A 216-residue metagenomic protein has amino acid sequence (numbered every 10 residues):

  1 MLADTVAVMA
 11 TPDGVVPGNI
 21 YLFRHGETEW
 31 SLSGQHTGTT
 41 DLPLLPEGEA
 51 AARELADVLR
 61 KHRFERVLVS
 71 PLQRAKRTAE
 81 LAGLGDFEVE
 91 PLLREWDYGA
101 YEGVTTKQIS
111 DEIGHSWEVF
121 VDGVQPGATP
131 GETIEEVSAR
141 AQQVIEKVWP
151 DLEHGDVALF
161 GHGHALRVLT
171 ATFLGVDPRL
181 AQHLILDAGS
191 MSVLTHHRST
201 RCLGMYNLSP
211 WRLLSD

Functional and structural regions predicted by a protein language model:
M1-G18, Y98-Q108, P150-G155, A171-D216: Acidic, low-complexity terminal tails and accessory targeting/binding regions of phosphate-metabolizing enzymes
L2-A10, G14-V16, E54-W117: Phosphate-coordination/substrate-recognition cap region in phosphate-metabolizing enzymes
I20, K147, G155-G163: Generic beta-sheet signal
Y21, E88-E90, G204: General small-molecule cofactor/ligand-binding pocket signal
Y21-T78, Q125-Q142: Loop-to-helix element that buttresses phosphate recognition and phosphoryl-transfer chemistry
G34-Q35, A79-L81, W149, T170-F173: Short amphipathic alpha-helical segments
P43, D86-L92, D177-I185: Short hydrophobic/aromatic-enriched beta-strand-loop microsegments
G163-R167, H197: GST superfamily/GST-like fold recognition
